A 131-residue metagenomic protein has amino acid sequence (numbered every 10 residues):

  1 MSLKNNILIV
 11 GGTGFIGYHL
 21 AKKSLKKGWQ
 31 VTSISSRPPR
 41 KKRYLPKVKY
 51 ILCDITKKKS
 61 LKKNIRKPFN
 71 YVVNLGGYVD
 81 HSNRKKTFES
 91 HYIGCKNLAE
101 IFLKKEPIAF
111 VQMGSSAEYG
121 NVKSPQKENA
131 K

Functional and structural regions predicted by a protein language model:
L3-K4, F69: Phosphate-coordination loops involved in phosphoryl transfer and adenosine-cofactor binding
N6, Q30-V31, A109: Residues at the starts of beta-strands that form the adenosine-phosphate
I7-K27: N-terminal Rossmann NAD(P)H-binding glycine-rich loop of SDR-like oxidoreductase domains
V10, I34, V72-G76, F110-S116: SDR active-site strand-loop-helix element
I34-P39, I55: N-terminal Rossmann-fold cofactor-binding loop
L45-K57: Rossmann-fold cofactor-recognition segment
I55-S90, Y119: NAD(P)H-binding glycine-rich loop region in Rossmannoid oxidoreductase-like domains and their noncatalytic homologs
K96-K131: Conserved Rossmann-fold NAD(P)-dependent oxidoreductase catalytic core, especially the SDR/UDP-sugar
